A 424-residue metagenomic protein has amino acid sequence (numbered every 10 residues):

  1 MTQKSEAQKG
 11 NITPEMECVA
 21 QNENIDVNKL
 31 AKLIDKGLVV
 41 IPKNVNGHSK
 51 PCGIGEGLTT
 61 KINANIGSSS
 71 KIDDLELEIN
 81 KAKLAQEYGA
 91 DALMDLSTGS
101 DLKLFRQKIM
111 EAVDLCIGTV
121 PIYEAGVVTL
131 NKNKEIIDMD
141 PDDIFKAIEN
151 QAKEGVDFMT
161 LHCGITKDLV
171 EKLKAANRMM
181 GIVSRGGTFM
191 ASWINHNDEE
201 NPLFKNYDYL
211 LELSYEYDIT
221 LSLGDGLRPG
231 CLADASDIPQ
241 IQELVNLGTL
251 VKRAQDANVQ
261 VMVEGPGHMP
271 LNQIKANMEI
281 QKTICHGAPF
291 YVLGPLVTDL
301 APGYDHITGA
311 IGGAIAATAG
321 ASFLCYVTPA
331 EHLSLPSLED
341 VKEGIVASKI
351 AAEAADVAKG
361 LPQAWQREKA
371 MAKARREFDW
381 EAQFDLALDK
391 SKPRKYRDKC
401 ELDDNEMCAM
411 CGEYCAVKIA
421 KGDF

Functional and structural regions predicted by a protein language model:
T2-T298, Y304, A310-F323, E413: Alpha/beta enzyme core
E171-N195, P229, D234-A235, L335-F424: Catalytic or ion-coupling anion/metal-binding cores of large enzyme and transporter domains
L300-G309, I315-L361: C-terminal catalytic subdomain
